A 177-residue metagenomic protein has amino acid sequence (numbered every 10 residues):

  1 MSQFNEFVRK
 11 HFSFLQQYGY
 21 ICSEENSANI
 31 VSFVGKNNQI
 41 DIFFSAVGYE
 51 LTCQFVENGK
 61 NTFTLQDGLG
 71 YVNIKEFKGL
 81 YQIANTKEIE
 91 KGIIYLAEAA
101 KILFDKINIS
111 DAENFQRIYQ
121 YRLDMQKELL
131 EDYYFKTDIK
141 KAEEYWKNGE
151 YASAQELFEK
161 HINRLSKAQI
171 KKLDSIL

Functional and structural regions predicted by a protein language model:
M1-R9, E24-L177: Intrinsically disordered, low-complexity regulatory regions enriched in serine/threonine/proline and acidic residues
F14-N26: Short secondary-structure junctions
